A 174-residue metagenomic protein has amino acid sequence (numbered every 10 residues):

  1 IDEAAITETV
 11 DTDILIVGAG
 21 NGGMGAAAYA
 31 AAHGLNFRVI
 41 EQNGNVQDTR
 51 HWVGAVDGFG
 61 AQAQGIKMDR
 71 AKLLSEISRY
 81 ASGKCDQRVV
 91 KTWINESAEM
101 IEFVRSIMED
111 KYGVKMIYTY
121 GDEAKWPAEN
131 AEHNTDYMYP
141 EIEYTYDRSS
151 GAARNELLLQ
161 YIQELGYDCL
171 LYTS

Functional and structural regions predicted by a protein language model:
I1-D13: Extreme N-terminal leader/targeting segments of oxidoreductases
T12, H33-N36, L165: Loop/turn elements at helix/coil->beta-strand transitions in domains of secreted/extracellular proteins
G18-G20: Glycine-rich Rossmann-fold phosphate-binding loop(s) that bind the pyrophosphate of adenine dinucleotide cofactors
G23: N-terminal Rossmann-fold NAD(P) dinucleotide-binding loop
A32-T49: Glycine-rich FAD pyrophosphate-binding loop
D57-W93: Glycine-rich active-site loop/strand segments that organize a redox cofactor
I94-S174: Conserved redox-cofactor binding core of oxidoreductases
